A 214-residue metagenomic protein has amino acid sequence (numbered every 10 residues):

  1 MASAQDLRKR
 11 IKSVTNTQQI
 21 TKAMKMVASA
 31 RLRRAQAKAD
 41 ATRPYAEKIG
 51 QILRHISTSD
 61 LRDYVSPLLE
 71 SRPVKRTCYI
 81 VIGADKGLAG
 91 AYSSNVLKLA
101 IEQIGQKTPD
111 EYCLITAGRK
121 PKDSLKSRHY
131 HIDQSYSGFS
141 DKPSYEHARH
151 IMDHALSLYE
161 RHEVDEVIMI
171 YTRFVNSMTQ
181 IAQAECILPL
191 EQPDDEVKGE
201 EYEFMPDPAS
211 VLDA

Functional and structural regions predicted by a protein language model:
M1-A214: C-terminal beta-strand-loop-alpha-helix "lid" module of Rossmann-like NAD(P)-dependent dehydrogenases
